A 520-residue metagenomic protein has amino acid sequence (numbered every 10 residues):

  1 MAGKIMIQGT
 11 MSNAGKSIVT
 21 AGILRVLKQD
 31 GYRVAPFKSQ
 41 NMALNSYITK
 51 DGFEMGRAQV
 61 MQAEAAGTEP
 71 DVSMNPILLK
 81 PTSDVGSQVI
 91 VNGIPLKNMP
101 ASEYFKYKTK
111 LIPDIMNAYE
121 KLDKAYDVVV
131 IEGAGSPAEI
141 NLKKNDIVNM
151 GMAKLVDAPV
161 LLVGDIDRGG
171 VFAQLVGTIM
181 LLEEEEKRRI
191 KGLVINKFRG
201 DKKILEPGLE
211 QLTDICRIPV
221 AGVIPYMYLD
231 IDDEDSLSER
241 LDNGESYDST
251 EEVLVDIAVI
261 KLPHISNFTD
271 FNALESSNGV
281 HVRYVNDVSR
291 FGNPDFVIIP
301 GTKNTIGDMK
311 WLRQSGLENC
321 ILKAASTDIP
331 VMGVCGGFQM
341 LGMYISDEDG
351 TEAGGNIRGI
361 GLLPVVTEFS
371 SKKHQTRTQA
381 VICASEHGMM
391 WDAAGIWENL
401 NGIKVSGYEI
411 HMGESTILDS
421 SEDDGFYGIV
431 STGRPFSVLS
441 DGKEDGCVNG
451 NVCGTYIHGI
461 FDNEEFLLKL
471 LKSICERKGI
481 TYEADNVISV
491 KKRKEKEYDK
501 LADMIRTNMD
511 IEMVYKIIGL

Functional and structural regions predicted by a protein language model:
M1-K323, P330, D347, S371-K373 (+1 more regions): Flexible phosphate-sensing "switch/lid" loops adjacent to ATP/NTP-binding sites across phosphate-transfer
C335-G336: Catalytic nucleophile serine of serine hydrolases, specifically the conserved "nucleophile elbow" pentapeptide
M340: Conserved catalytic-site region of short-chain dehydrogenase/reductase
I345-K373, R377-Q379: Class I SAM-dependent methyltransferase SAM-binding "motif I" and its flanking Rossmann-like core
V381-C383: Conserved AMP-binding/adenylate-forming
